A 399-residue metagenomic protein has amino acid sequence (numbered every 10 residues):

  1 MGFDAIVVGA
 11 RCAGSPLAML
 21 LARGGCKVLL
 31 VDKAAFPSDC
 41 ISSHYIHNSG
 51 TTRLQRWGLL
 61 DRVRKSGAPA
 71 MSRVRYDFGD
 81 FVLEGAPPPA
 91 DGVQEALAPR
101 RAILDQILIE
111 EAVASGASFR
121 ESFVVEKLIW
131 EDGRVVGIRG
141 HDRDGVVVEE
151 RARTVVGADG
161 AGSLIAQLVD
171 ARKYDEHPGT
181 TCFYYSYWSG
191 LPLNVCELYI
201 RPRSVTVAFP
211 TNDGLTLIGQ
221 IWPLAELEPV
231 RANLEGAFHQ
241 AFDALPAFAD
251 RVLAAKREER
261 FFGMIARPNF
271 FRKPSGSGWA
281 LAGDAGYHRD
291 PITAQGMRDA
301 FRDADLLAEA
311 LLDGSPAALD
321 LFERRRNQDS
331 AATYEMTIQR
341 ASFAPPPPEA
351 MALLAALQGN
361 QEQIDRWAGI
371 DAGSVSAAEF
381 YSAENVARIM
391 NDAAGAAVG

Functional and structural regions predicted by a protein language model:
M1-A13: Beta1/beta-strand and adjacent pyrophosphate-binding region of the FAD-binding site in flavoprotein oxidoreductases
V8, A22-S42: Glycine-rich FAD pyrophosphate-binding loop
A35-Q55: Conserved N-terminal glycine-rich FAD pyrophosphate-binding loop of Rossmann-like flavoproteins
Q55-Q106: A conserved beta-strand/loop capping segment in the N-terminal third of enzymes that catalyze redox or closely related
S66, P229-L311, P316-L321: FAD/FMN-dependent oxidoreductases across multiple families
E111-F248: Predominantly flavin-linked oxidoreductase catalytic cores and closely associated redox partners
E309-G399: C-terminal helical "tail/cap" subdomain of flavin- and related membrane-associated enzymes
